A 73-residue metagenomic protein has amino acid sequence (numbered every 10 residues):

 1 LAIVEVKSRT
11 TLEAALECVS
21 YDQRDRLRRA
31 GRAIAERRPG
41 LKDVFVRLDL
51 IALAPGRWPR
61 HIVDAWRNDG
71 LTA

Functional and structural regions predicted by a protein language model:
L1-A14, L27: Conserved catalytic cores of phosphodiester-cleaving nucleases, focusing on short active-site segments
A2-V6, V19, I51: Hydrophobic aliphatic residue packing
E13-L16, L71-A73: A short, polar/proline- and glycine-enriched secondary-structure boundary/capping micro-motif
A15-V46: Mid-chain, well-packed structural core segment of small domains
R38-A73: Domain-level recognition of nuclease-like catalytic cores that cleave nucleotide substrates
